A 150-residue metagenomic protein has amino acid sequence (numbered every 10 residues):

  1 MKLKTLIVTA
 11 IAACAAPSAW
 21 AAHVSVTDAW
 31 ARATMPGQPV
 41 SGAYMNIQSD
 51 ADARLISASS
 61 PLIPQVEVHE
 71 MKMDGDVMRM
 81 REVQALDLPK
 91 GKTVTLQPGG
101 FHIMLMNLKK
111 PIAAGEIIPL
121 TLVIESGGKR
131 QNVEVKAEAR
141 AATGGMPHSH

Functional and structural regions predicted by a protein language model:
M1-K2: N-terminal secretory signal peptides that target proteins for export/translocation
T5-A15: Sec-dependent N-terminal signal peptides
A16-A21: N-terminal signal peptide c-region/cleavage motif recognized by signal peptidases
A22-H150: Compact, glycine-rich, soluble single-domain proteins
